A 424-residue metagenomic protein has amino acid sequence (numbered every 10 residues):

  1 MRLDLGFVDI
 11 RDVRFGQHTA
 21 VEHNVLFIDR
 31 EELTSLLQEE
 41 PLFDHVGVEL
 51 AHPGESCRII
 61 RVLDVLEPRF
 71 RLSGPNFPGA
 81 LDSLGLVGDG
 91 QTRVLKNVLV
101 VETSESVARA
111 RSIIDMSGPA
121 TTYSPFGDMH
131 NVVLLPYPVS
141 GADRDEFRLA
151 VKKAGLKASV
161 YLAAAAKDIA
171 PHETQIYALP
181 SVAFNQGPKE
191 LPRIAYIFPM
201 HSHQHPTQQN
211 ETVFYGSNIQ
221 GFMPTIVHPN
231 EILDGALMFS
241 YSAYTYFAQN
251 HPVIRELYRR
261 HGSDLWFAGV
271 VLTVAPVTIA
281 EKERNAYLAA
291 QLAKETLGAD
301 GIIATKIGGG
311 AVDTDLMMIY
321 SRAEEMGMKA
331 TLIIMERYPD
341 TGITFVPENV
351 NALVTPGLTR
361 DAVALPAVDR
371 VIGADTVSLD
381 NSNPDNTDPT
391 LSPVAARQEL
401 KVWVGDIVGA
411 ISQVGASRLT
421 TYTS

Functional and structural regions predicted by a protein language model:
M1-F214, P384-S424: Long, compositionally biased, glycine/small-hydrophobic-enriched stretches that function as flexible linkers, tethers
N185-N250: Extended, H/D-rich, highly charged conserved domains that either
H201-S202, T305-T314, E336-D340: Gly/Ser/Thr-rich loops at beta-strand to alpha-helix junctions that form or flank small-molecule/cofactor-binding
H228-V274, V394-E399, D406-I407: Active-site cores of enzymes that catalyze phosphoryl transfer or operate on phosphate-rich substrates
P276-Q291: A general structural motif
V312-A323: Short Gly/Thr/Asp-enriched flexible loops that form oxyanion-binding sites at enzyme active sites
R337-T355: Glycine-rich, charge-decorated loop segments at or immediately adjacent to ligand/cofactor-binding or catalytic sites
P356-T390: Extended, charge-rich low-complexity interaction segments
